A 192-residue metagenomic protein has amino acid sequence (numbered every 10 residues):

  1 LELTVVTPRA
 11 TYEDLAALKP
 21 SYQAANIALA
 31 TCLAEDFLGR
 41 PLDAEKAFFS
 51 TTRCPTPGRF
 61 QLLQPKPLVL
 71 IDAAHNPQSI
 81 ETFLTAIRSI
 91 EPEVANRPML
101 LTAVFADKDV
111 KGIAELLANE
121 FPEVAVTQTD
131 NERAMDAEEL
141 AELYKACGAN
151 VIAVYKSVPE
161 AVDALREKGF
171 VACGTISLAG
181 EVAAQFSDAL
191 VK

Functional and structural regions predicted by a protein language model:
L1-T4, L68-V69, K111-G169: C-terminal helical cap/extension that packs against the catalytic core of soluble nucleotide-cofactor enzymes
P8-E123: Nucleotide phosphate-binding/pyrophosphate-handling subdomain across enzymes that bind or process nucleotide phosphates
T31-A34, L84, A137, A141 (+1 more regions): A generic structural signal for short, well-ordered alpha-helical segments in conserved domains
R40, E91-E93, A184-K192: Generic C-terminal helix-cap and adjacent flexible tail
P55, P77-Q78, D107-D109, E132-M135 (+2 more regions): Short alpha-helical
I80-E81, V110-G112, D136-A137, E181-A184: Short glycine-/acidic-enriched loop or helix-start segments at secondary-structure transitions that form or flank
T102-D107, Q128-T129, T175: Cofactor-binding loop segments of dinucleotide-utilizing enzymes, especially the Rossmann-like FAD- and NAD(P)+-binding
A161-S187: A glycine-rich beta-strand to alpha-helix segment that forms a phosphate/ribose-binding loop at ligand/cofactor sites
